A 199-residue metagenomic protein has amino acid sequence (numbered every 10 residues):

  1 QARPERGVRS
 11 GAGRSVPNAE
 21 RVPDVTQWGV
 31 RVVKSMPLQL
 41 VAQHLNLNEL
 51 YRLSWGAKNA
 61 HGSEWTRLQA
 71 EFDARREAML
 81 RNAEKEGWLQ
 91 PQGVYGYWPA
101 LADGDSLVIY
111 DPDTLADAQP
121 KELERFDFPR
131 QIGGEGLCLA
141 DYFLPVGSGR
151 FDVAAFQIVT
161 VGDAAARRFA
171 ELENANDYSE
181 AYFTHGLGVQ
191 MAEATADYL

Functional and structural regions predicted by a protein language model:
Q1-Y182, G186: Active-site loops and adjacent core secondary-structure elements that bind or stabilize anionic groups
V189: Short alpha-helical basic/polar micro-motif
A192-L199: Charged, low-complexity helical/coil segments in non-catalytic cytosolic or luminal regions
